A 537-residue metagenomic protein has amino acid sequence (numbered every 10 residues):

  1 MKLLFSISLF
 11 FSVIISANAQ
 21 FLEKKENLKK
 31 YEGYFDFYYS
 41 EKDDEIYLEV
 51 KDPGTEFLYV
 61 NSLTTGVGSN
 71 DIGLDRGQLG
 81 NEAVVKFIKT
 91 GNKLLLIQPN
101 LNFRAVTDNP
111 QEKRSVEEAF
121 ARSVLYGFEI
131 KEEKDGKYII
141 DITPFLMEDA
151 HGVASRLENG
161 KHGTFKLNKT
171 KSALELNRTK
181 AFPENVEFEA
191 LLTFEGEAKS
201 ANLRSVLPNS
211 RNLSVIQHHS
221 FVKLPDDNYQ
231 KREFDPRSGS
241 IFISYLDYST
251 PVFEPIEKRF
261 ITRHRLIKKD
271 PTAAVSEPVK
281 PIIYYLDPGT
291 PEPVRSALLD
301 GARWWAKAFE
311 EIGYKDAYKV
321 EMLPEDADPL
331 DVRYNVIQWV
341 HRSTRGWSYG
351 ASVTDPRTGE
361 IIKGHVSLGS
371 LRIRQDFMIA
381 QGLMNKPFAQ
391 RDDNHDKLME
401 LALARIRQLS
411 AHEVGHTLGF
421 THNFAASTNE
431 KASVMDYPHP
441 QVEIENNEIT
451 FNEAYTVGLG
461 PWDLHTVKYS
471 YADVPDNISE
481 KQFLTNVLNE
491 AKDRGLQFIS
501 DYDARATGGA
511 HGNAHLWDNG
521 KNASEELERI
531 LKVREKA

Functional and structural regions predicted by a protein language model:
M1-F21: Bacterial Sec-dependent N-terminal signal peptides
Q20-T290, M322-Q375, A380-L398, I406: Auxiliary tRNA-acceptor-end handling modules of aminoacyl-tRNA synthetases
T55, P291-A317: Zn2+-dependent metallopeptidase catalytic core
T107-D108, S296, F377-M378, E445-I449: Short conserved micro-motifs at the rims of enzyme active sites and ligand-binding pockets
V294-G301, A402, I406, S410: Stable alpha-helical elements in mature extracytoplasmic
M322-V340, A404-L459: The catalytic-center signature of Zn2+-dependent metalloproteases
T354, E360-L368, S410-L418, L464-D476: Extended catalytic-interface subdomain
N429-A537: Conserved catalytic/binding loops enriched for acidic/polar residues
